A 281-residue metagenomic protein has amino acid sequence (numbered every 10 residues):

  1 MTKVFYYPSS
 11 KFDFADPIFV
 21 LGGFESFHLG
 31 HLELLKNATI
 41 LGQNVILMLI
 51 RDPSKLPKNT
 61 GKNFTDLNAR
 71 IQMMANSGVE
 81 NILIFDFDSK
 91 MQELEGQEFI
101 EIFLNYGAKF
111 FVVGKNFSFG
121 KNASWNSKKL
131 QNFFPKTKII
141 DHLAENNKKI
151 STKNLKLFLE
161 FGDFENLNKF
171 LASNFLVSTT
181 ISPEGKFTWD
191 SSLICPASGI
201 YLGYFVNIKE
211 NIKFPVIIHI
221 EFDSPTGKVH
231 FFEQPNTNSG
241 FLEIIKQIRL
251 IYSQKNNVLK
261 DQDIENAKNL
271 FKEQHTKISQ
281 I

Functional and structural regions predicted by a protein language model:
T2-S10, L83-I84: Short acidic-hydrophobic, aromatic-tinged amphipathic segments that line or gate anion-handling sites
Y6-D66: N-terminal catalytic cores of NTP/NDP-binding nucleotidyl/phosphoryl-transfer enzymes
K11-F12, S89-E93, L143-I150: A short acidic, often aromatic-flanked loop/helix-cap motif at beta-alpha or helix-coil junctions that lines enzyme
H28, M74, F111, L167 (+1 more regions): Residue-level signal for inorganic ion chemistry
I46-M48, F110, K138: A structural signal for isolated positions on well-ordered beta-strands in alpha/beta enzyme cores
S54-F133: N-terminal Rossmann-like or analogous alpha/beta NTP/dinucleotide-binding catalytic cores that position adenine
K136-I220: Glycine-rich, Lys/Arg-enriched anion-binding loops that position phosphate/diphosphate groups for phosphoryl
P183-I281: Phosphate/ribose-recognition catalytic cores of enzymes acting on nucleotide-derived substrates
